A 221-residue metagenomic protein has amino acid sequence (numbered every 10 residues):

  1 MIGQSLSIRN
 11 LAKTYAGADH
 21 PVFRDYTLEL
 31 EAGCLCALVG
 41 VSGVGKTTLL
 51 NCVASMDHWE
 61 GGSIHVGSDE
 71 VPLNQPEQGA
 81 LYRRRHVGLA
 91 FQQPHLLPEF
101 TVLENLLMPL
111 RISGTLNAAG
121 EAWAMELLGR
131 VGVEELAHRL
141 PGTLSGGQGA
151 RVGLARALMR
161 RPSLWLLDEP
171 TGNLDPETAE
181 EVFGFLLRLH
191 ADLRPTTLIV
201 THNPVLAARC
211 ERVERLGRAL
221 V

Functional and structural regions predicted by a protein language model:
A54: Helix-to-loop junction immediately C-terminal to a conserved catalytic motif
G62-L73: Conserved ABC transporter NBD signature motif
V71-G88: ABC ATPase NBD coupling module
R84, R139, R160, L193: Conserved signature/switch motifs of ABC ATPase nucleotide-binding domains
F100-M108: Short coil-to-helix segment of the ABC ATPase nucleotide-binding domain corresponding to the Q-loop/switch region
L140-A150: Conserved ABC ATPase signature
W165-D168: Catalytic Walker B motif of ABC-type/P-loop ATPase nucleotide-binding domains
